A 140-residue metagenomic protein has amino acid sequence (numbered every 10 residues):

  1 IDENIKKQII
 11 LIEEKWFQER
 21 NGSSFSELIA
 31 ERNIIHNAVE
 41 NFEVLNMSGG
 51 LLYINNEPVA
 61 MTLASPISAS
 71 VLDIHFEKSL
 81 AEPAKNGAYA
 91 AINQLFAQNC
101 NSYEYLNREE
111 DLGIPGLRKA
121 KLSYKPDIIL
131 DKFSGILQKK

Functional and structural regions predicted by a protein language model:
I1-E82: A conserved beta-strand-loop-helix scaffold within acyl/acetyltransferase catalytic domains
I5-I12, G116-K119, K140: Short, solvent-exposed polar/charged micro-motifs at secondary-structure junctions
E27, Q138-K139: Residue-level signal for alpha-helical context at structural boundaries
G49-Q138: Aromatic (often tryptophan-rich) hydrophobic motifs at membrane interfaces
